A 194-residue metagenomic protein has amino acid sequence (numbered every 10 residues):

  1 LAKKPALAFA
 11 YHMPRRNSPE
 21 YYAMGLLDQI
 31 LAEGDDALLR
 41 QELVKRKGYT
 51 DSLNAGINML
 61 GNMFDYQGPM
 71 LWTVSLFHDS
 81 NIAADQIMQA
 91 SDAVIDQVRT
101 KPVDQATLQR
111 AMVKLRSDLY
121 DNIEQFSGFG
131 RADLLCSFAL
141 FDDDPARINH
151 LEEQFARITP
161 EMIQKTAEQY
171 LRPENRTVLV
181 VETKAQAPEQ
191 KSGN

Functional and structural regions predicted by a protein language model:
K3-R15, Q41-A156, T177-E182, E189-G193: M16 family metallopeptidases and their MPP-like homologs
F9, P19-L31: Active/ligand-binding-proximal structured segments within catalytic/core domains that scaffold catalytic residues
L26, L151, K165-A167: Short beta-alpha junctions and helix-cap segments that line functional grooves
D28-A32, Q41-V44, E168: Generic alpha-helical structural context detector
Q164-E182: Bilobed periplasmic-binding protein-like "clamshell/Venus-flytrap" ligand-binding domains
